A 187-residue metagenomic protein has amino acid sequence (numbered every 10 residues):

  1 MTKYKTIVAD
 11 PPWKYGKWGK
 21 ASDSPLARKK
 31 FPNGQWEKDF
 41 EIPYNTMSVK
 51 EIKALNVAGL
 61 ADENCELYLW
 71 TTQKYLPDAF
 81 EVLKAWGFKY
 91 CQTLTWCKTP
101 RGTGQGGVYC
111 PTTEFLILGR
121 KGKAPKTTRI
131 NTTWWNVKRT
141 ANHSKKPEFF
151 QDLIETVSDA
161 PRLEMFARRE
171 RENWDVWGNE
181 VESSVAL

Functional and structural regions predicted by a protein language model:
M1-L187: Class I S-adenosyl-L-methionine-dependent methyltransferase catalytic core
